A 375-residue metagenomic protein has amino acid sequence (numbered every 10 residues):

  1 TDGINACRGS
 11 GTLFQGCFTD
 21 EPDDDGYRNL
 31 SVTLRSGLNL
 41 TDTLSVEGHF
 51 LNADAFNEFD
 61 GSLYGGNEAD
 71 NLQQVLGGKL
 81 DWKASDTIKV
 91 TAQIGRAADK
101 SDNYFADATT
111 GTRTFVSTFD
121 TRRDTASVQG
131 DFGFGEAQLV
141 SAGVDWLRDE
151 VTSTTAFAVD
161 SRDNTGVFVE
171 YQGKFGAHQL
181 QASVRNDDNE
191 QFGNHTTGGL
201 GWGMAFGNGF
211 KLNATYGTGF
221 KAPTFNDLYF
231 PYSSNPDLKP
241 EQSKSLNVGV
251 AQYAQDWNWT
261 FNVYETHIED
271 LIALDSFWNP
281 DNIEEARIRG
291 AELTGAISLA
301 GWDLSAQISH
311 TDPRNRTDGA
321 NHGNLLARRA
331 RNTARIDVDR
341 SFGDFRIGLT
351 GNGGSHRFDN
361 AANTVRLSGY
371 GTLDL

Functional and structural regions predicted by a protein language model:
T1-C7, A55-G61, N71, V90 (+11 more regions): Outer-membrane beta-barrel proteins
T1-N71: Periplasmic-side early beta-strands and strand-to-turn transitions of outer-membrane beta-barrels
C17-P22, F59-N67, V75, D107-S117 (+8 more regions): Extracellular loop and loop/strand-boundary signature of outer-membrane beta-barrel proteins
G37-A53, N71-A205, T260, S298 (+1 more regions): Face-selective signature of the C-terminal outer-membrane beta-barrel domain
G65-K83, F119-D124, E190-Q191, A205 (+5 more regions): Outer-membrane beta-barrel signature, preferentially recognizing the C-terminal barrel domain of Gram-negative
E136, K174-Q179, V263-H267, N282-A362: Gram-negative outer-membrane beta-barrel transporters
G371-L375: C-terminal structured "cap/appendage" subdomains that terminate the fold
